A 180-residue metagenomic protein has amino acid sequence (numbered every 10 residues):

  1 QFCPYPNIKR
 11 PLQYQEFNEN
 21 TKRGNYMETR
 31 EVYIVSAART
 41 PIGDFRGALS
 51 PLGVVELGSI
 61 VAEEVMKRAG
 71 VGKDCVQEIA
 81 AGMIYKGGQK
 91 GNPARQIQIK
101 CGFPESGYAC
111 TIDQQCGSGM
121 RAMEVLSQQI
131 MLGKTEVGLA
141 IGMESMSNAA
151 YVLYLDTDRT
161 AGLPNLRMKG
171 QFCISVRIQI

Functional and structural regions predicted by a protein language model:
Q1-Y26: Short, Lys/Arg-enriched N-terminal segments with co-localized hydrophobic residues within the first ~10-30 amino acids
Y26-R30, D44-K73, Q89-G91, Q98-I180: Acyl-thioester C-C bond-transforming condensing/cleaving domain
V35, A81, I141: Short glycine/serine/threonine-enriched helix-capping/active-site loop that flanks the nucleotide-sugar donor pocket
V35, V76, G119: Residue-level signature of catalytic and energy-coupling elements of molecular machines, predominantly ATP/GTP-dependent
V35-S36, D113: Residue-level detector of conserved, well-ordered beta-strand and adjacent loop positions that form binding/recognition
A37-I42: Short polar catalytic/cofactor-binding loops
C75-G82: Short glycine-rich phosphate-binding loop at a beta-alpha junction
M83-Q89: Glycine-rich phosphate-binding loops at beta-strand->alpha-helix junctions
